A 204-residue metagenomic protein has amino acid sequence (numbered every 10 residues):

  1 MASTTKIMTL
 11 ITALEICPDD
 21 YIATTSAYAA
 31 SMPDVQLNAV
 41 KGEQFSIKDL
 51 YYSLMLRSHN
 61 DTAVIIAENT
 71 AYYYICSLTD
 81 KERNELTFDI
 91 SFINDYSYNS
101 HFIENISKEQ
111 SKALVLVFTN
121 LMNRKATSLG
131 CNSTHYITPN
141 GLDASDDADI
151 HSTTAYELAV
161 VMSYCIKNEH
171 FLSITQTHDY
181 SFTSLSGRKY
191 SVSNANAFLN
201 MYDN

Functional and structural regions predicted by a protein language model:
M1-T25, L158: Active-site SXXK
A2, T24, S53, T62-I65 (+1 more regions): Structural recognition of the beta-strand scaffold that forms the well-ordered cores of secreted hydrolase catalytic
S3, D34-Q36, N204: N-terminal post-signal-peptidase region of extra-cytosolic proteins
S3-T5, A27-A29, K41-E43, S58 (+2 more regions): A mature extracytoplasmic/lumenal domain signature
P18-G42, Q176-G187: Short, glycine/proline-biased beta-turn/loop segments that scaffold the active-site neighborhood
A30-N38, D61-E68, F102-K108: Substrate-binding clefts and substrate-entry loops adjacent to catalytic sites of polymer-processing enzymes acting on
S31-Y52, L56, T79: Signal peptide-directed extracytoplasmic domains
L50, E68-N204: Penicillin-recognizing serine hydrolase domain
